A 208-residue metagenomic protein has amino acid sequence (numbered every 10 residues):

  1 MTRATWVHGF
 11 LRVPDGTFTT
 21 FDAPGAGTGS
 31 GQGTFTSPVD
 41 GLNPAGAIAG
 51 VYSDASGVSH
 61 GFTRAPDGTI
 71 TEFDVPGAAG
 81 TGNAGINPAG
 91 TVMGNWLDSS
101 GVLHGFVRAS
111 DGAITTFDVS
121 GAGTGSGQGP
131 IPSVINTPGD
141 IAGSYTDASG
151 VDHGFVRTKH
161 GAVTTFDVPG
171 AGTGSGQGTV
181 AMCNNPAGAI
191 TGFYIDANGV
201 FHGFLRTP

Functional and structural regions predicted by a protein language model:
M1-P208: Residue-level hotspots at or immediately adjacent to binding/recognition sites across diverse folds
